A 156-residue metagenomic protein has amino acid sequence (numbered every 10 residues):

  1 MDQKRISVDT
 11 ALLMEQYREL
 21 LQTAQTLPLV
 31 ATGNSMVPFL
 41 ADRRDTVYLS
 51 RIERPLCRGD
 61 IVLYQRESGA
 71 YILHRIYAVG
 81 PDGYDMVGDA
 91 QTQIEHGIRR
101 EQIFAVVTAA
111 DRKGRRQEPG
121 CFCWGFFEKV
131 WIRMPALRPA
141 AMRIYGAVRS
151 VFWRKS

Functional and structural regions predicted by a protein language model:
Q3-T92: Feature for secretory/organellar precursors and membrane-associated catalytic proteins
E53, Q65-K155: Acidic/glycine-rich C-terminal interaction modules and beta/coil loop segments that lie outside canonical DNA-binding
